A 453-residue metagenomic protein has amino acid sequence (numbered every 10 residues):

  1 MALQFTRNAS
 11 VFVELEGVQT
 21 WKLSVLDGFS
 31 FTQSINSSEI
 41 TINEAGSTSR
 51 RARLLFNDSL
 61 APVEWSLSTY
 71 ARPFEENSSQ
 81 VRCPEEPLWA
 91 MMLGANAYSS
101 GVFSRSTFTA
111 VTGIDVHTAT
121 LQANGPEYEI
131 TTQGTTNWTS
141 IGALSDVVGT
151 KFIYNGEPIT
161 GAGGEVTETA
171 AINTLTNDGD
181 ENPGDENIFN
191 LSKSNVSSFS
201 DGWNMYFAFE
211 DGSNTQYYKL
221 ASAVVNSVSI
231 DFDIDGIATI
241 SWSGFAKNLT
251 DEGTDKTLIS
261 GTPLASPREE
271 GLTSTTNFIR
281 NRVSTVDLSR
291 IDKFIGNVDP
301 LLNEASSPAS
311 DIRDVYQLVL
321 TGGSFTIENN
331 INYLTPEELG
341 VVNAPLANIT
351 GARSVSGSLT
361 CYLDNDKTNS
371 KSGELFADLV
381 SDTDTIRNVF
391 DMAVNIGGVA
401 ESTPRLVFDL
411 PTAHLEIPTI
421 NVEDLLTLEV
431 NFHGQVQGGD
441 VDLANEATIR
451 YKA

Functional and structural regions predicted by a protein language model:
M1-T120, N124, T136-I141, T167-A453: Signature of extracytoplasmic/envelope-associated structural regions
I114-V116, V148-E157: Long, soluble amphipathic alpha-helical coiled-coil/stalk segments used for oligomerization or scaffolding, enriched
I130, W138-I141, G149-Y154: Extracellular/surface recognition and adhesion modules
Q133: Acidic, Ser/Thr
N155-T169: A short, charged, amphipathic alpha-helix used as a generic interaction element across diverse proteins
